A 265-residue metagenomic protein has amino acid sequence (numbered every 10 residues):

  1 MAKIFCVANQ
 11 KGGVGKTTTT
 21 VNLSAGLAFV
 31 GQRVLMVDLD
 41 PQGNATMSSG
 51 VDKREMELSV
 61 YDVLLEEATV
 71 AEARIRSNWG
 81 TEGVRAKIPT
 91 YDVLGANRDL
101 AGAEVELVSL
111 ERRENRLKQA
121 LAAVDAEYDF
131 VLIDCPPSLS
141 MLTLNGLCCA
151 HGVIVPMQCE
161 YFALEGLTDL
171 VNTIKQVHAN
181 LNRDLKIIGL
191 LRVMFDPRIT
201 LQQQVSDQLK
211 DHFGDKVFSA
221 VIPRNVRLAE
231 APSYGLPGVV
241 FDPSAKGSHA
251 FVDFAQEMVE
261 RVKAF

Functional and structural regions predicted by a protein language model:
M1-F265: P-loop NTP-binding core
